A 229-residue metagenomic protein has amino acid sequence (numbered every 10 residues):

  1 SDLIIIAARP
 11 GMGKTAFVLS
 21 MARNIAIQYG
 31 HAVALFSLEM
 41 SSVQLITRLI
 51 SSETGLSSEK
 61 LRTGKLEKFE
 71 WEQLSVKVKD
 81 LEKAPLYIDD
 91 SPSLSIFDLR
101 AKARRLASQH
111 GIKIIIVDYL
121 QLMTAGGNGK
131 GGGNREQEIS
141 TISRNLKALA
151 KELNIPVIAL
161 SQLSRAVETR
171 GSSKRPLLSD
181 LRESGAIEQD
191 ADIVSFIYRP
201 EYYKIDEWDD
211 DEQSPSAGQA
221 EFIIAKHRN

Functional and structural regions predicted by a protein language model:
S1-I4, A8, H31: Pre-Walker A (Motif I) flank of P-loop NTPase domains
G11: Walker A (P-loop) phosphate-binding loop of P-loop NTPases
K14: Conserved lysine of the Walker
V18, N24-G111, A125: Cytosolic-facing regulatory segments adjacent to core modules
S58-K68, L86-S93, T124-S140, V167-S179: Flexible beta-alpha connector loops of hexameric P-loop NTPases
L120: Conserved Walker B
Q137-N229: Phosphate-binding/switch region of NTP-binding enzymes
